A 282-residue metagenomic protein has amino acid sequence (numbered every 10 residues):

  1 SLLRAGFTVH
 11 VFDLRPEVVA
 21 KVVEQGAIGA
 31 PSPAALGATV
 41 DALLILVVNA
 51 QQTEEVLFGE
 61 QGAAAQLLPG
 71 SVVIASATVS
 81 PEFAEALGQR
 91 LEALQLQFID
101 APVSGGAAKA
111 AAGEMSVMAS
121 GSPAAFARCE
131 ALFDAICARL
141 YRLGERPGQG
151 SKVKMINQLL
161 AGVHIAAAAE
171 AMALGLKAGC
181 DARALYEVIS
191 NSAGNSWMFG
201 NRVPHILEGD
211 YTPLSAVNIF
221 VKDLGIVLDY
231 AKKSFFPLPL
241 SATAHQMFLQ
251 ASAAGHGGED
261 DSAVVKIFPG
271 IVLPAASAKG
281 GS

Functional and structural regions predicted by a protein language model:
S1-L46, S71, A110: NAD(P)+-binding Rossmann beta1-loop-alpha1 motif at the extreme N-terminus of oxidoreductases
V9, G29, Q97-I99, L140 (+2 more regions): Hydrophobic beta-strand scaffold residues
P33-F98: Rossmann-fold NAD(P) dinucleotide-binding segment
T78-Q158: Rossmann-fold dinucleotide-binding core
A112-G113, V117-A119, Y141, P147-A178 (+3 more regions): Active-site-proximal catalytic alpha-helix in oxidoreductases
S151, L160, N195-G257: Interdomain hinge/lid region at the active-site interface of Rossmann-like NAD(P)-dependent oxidoreductases
D181-N191, A242-Q246: Beta-strand segments within the central parallel beta-sheet cores of soluble alpha/beta enzyme folds
L249, A253-S282: NAD(P)-dependent dehydrogenase/reductase Rossmann-like domain
